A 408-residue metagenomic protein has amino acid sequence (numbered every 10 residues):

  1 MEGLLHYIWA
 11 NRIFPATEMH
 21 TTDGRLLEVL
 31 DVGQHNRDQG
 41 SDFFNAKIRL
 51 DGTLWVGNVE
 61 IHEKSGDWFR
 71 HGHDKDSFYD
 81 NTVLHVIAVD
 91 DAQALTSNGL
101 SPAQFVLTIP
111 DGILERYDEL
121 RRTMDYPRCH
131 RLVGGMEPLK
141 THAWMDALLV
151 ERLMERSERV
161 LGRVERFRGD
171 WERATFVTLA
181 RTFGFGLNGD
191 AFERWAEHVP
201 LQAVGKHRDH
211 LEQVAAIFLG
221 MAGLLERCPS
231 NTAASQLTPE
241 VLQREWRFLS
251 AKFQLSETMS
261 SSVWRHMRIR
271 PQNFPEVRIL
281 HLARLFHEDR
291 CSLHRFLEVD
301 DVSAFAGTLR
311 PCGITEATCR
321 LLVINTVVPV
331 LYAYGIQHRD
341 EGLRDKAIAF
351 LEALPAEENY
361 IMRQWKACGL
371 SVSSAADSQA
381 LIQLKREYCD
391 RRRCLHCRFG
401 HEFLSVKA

Functional and structural regions predicted by a protein language model:
M1-Y7: N-terminal "leader" segments that precede or initiate the main folded domain
Y7-G66, Y79: N-terminal ordered "arm"
S41, R70-G72, A94-S97: A short acidic (Asp/Glu
H62-G66, V89, G112, E402: An acidic- and aromatic-residue-enriched active-site/binding cleft used to recognize and process polar
K64-V86: Mg2+/Mn2+-dependent nuclease catalytic core
F78-M145: Compact, glycine/acidic-enriched structural inserts
L148-A380, R393: Hydrophobic, aromatic-lined core segments that form the binding pocket/scaffold for planar heteroaromatic ligands
Q379-A408: Cysteine-cluster motifs in flexible loop/terminal segments that predominantly coordinate metals
